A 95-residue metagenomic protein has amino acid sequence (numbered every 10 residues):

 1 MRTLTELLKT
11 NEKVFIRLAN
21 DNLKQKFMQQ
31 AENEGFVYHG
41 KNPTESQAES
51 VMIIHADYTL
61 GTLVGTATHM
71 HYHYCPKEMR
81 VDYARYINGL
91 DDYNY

Functional and structural regions predicted by a protein language model:
M1-Y95: Structural boundary micro-motifs
